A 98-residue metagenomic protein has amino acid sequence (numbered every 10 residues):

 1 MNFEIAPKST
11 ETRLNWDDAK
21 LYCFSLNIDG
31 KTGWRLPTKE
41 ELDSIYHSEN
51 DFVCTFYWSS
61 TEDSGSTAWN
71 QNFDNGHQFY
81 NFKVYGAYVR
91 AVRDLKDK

Functional and structural regions predicted by a protein language model:
M1-W34, S66-N70, F82-K83, Y88-V92: Extracellular adhesion/carbohydrate-recognition regions
K39-K98: C-terminal, surface-exposed recognition/capping segments
